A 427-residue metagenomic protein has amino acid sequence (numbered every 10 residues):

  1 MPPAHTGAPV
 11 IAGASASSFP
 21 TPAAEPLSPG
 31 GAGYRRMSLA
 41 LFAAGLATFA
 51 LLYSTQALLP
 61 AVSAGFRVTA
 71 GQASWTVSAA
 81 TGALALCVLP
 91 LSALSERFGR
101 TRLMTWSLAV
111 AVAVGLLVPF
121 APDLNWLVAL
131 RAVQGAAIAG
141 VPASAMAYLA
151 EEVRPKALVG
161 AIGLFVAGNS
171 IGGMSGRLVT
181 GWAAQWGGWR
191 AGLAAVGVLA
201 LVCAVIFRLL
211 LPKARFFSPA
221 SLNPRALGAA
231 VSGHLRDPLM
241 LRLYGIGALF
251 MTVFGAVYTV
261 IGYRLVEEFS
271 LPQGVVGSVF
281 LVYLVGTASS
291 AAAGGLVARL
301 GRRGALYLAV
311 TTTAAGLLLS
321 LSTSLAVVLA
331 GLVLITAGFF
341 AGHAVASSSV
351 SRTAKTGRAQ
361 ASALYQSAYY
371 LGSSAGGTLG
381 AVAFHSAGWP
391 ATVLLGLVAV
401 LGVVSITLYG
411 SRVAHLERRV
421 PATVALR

Functional and structural regions predicted by a protein language model:
A23-G31, P212-Y244: Juxtamembrane intracellular "pre-TM" segments in multi-pass secondary transporters
R67, G99, F120-W126, S322-T323: Helix-breaking motifs and short loop linkers at transmembrane-helix boundaries and internal kinks in secondary membrane
L86-P122: Conserved MFS/SLC helix-loop-helix module at the cytosolic interface between two early adjacent transmembrane helices
V88-R100, S289-R302, F384: Helix-to-loop junctions at the C-terminal end of transmembrane segments in multipass secondary transporters
V110, V114, N125-Q134, A326-L334: Paired small-residue
L124-W126, P155-P212: Helix-loop-helix hairpin linking two adjacent transmembrane segments in secondary transporters
L130-S170: Cytoplasmic helix-loop-helix junction between adjacent transmembrane helices in 12-TM secondary transporters
R303-A346: C-terminal transmembrane helical hairpin of 12-TM major facilitator-type secondary transporters
